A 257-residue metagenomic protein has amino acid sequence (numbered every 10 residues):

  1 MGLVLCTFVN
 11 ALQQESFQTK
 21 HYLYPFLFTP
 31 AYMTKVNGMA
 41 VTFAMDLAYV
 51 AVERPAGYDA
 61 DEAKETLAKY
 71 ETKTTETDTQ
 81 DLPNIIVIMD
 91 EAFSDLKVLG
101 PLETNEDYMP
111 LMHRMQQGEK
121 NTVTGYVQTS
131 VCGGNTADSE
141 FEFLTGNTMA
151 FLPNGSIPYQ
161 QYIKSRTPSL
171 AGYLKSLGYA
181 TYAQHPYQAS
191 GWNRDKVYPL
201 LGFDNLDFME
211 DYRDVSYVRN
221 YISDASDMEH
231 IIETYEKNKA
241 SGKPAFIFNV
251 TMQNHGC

Functional and structural regions predicted by a protein language model:
M1-P83, L102-G125, Y159-Q160, K164 (+1 more regions): N-terminal secretory/membrane-targeting segments
A68-P83, V87-D90, D95-C257: Solvent-exposed soluble domains appended to multi-pass membrane proteins
